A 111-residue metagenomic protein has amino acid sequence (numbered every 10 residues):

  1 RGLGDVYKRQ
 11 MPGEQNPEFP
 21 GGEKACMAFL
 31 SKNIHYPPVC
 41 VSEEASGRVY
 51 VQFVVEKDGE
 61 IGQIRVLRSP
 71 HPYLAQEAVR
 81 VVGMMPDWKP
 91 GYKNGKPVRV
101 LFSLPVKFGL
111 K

Functional and structural regions predicted by a protein language model:
R1-Y7: Short, small-residue-biased leader/transition segments that mark boundaries at the very start of proteins
G4, G47, P72: Glycine-centered loop/turn positions within well-structured domains that cap or flank conserved ligand/cofactor-binding
K8-E14: Acidic/histidine-rich, surface-exposed loop or edge segments in extracytoplasmic proteins
N16-Q52, V79-K111: Short proline/glycine- and basic residue-enriched helix-capping loop/turn segments at helix->loop/beta transitions
L67-L74, P105: A short acidic/small-residue loop/turn micro-motif
